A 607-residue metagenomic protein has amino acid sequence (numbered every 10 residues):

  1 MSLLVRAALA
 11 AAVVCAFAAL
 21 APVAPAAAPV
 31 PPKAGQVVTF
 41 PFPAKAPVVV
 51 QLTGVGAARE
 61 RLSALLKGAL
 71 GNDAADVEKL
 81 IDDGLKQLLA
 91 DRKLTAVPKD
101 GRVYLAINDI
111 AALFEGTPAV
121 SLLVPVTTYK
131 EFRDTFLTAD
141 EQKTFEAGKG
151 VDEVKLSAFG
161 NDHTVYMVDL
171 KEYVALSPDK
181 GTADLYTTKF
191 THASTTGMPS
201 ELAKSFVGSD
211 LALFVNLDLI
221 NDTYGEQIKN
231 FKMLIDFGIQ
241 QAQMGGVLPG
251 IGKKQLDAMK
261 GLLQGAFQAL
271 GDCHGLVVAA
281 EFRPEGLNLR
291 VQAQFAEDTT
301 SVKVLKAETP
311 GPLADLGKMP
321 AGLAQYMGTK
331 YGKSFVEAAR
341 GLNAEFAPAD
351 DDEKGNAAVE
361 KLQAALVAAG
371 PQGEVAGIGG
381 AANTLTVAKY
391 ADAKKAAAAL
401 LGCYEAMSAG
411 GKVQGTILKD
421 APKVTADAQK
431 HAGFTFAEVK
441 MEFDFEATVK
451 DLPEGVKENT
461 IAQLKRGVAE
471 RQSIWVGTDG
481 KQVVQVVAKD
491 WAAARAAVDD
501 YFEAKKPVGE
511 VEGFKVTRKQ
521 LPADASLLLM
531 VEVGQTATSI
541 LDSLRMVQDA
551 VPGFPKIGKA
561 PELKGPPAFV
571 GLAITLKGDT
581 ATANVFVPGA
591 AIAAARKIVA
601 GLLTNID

Functional and structural regions predicted by a protein language model:
M1-V5: N-terminal secretory signal peptides that target proteins for export/translocation
A8-A19: Bacterial N-terminal signal peptides
A19-P29: Signal peptide processing junction and immediate N-terminal pro/mature segment of secreted/exported proteins
A28-G160, L202-A279, N288-A382, K394-A426 (+1 more regions): Structural boundary/hinge residues at secondary-structure and domain interfaces
V38, L105-L113, N161-K171, E374-V375 (+2 more regions): Short, surface-exposed beta-strand/loop micro-motifs that present aromatic residues
A46-V50, V103, V120-V124, V174-A175 (+11 more regions): One face of beta-strands
Y104-D109, K361-L385, K389, A393-A396 (+7 more regions): Long compositionally biased, domain-poor regions of proteins
F159-D236, G311, G467-I557: A conserved glycine-rich beta-strand in the N-terminal activation segment of trypsin-fold
